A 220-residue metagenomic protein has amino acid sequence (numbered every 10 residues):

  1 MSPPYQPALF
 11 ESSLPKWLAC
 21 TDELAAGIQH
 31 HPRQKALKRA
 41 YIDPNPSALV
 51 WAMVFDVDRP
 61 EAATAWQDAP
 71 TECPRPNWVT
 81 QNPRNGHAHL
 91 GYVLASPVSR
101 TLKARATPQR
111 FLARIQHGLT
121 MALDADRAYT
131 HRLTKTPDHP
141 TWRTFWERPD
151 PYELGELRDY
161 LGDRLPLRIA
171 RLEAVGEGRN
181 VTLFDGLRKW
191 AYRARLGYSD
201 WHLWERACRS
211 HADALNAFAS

Functional and structural regions predicted by a protein language model:
M1-A88, L94-R110: Signature for HUH/AEP ssDNA processing cores
M53-V57, V79, L90, L119 (+3 more regions): Generic structural hydrophobic/aromatic packing signal, biased to beta-strands
D68-C73, I115-R127, C208, A212-A219: Hydrophobic, Leu/Ile/Phe/Ala-enriched alpha-helical segments that form helix-helix packing faces
N85, H89, R114, A207: Short, well-structured alpha-helical interface segments that form or flank functional binding sites
H89-Y92, W142-T144: Short, solvent-exposed polar/charged micro-motifs at secondary-structure junctions
A95-V98, P151-S220: Modules that initiate DNA replication and primer synthesis
T107-F111, I115, W204: Short amphipathic alpha-helical segments
A113-L157, G176: Flexible helix-coil linker/hinge segments at domain or subdomain boundaries
